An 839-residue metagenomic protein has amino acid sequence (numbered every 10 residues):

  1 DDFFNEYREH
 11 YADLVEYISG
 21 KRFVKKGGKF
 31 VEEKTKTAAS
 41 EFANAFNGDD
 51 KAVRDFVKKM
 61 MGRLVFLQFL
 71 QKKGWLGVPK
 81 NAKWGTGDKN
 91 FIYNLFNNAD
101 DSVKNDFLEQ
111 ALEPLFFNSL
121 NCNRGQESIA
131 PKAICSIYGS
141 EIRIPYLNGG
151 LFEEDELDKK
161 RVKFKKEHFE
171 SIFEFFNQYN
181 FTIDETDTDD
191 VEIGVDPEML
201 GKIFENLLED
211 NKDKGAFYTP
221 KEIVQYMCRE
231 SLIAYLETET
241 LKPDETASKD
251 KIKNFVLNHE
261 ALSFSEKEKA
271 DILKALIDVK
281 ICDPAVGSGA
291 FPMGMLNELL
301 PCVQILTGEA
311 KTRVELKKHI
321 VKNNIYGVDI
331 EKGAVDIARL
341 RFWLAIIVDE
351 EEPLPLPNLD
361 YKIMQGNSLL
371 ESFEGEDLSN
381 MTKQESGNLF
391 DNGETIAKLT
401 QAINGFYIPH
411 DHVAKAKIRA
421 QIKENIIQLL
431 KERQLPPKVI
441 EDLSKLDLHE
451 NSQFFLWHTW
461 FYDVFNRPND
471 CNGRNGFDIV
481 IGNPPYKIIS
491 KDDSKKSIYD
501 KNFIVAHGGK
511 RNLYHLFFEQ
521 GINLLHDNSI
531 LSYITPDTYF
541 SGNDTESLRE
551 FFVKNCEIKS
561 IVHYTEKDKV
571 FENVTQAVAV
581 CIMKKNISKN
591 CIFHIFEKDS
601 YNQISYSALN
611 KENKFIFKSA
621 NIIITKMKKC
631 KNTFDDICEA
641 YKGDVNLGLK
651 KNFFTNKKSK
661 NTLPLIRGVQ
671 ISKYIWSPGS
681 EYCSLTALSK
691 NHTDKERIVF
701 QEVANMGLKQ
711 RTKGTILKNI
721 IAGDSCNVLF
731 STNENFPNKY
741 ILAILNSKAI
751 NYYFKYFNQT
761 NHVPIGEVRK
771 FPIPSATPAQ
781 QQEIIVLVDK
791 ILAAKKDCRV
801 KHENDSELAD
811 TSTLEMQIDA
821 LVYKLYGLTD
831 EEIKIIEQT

Functional and structural regions predicted by a protein language model:
D1-G294, E298-L300, V328-E331, G366-L369 (+10 more regions): Preference for the N-terminal adenyl/adenosyl cofactor-binding alpha/beta module
E41, A45, T186-V191, D213-I561 (+4 more regions): SAM-dependent methyltransferase catalytic region
N47-M61, V191-E198, G508-G509, K657-K660 (+3 more regions): Structural motif
K51, V286, S607-K650, T662-I671 (+1 more regions): Non-catalytic DNA-recognition/assembly elements of restriction-modification systems
G62-Q71, E113-N118, K202-N206, L340-I347 (+5 more regions): Short, hydrophobic/amphipathic alpha-helical patches that form generic packing surfaces within helical domains
N97, D101-K163, R341, K362-I363 (+6 more regions): Polynucleotide-recognition surfaces of large bacterial nucleic-acid defense/processing enzymes
I144, D155-V162, K166, E185 (+8 more regions): Polybasic, glycine- and aromatic-enriched phosphate-binding surface used to engage nucleic acids
D213-T238, L276-P292, F477-G482, R697-N705 (+3 more regions): C-terminal substrate/ligand-recognition segments
